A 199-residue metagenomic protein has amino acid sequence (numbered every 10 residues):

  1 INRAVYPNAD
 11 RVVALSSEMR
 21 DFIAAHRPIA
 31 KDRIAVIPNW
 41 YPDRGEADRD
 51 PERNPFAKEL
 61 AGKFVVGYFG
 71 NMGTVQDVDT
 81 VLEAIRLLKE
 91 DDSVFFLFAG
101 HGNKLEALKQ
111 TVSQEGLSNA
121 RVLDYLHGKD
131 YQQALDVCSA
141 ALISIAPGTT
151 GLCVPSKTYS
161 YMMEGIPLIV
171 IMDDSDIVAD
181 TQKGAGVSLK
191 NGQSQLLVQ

Functional and structural regions predicted by a protein language model:
I1-V12: Membrane-proximal helix-turn-helix segments that form the acceptor-binding/catalytic region of lipid-linked
E18, I37-W40: Carbohydrate-associated surface elements
N39, Y68-G73, H101, D124-Y125: Conserved donor-binding loops in enzymes that form glycosidic bonds
E46-L60: A short helix/loop element that forms part of the nucleotide-sugar donor recognition site in Leloir-type
E59-Q76, L82-I85, L97: Conserved donor-binding/catalytic core segment of Leloir-type glycosyltransferases
Q76, H127-A134, A141-M162, P167-D180 (+1 more regions): Nucleotide-sugar-dependent
E90, V170, S188-L189, Q193-Q199: C-terminal "capping" alpha-helix adjacent to the active site of nucleotide-linked donor transferases in cell-envelope
E90-S93, L97-G100, L105-Q132, K183: Nucleotide-activated donor-binding/catalytic signature segment of Leloir-type glycosyltransferases, i.e., the conserved
